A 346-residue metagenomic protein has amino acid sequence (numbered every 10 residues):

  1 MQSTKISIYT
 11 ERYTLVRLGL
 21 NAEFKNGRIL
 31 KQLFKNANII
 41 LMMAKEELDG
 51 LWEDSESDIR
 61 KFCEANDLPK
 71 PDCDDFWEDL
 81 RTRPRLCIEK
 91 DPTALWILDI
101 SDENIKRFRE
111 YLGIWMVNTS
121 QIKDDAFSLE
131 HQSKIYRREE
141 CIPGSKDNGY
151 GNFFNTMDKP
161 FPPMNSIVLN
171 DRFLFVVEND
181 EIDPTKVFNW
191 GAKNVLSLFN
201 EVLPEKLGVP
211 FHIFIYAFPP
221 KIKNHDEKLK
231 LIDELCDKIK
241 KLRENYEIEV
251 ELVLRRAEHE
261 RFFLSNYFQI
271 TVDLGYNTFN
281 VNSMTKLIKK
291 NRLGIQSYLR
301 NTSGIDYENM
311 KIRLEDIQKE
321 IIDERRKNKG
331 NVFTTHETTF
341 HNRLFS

Functional and structural regions predicted by a protein language model:
M1-P143, P162, N179-S346: PLD/PLD-like phosphodiesterase catalytic module centered on the HKD motif
G144-N148: Active-site cores of enzymes that catalyze phosphoryl transfer or operate on phosphate-rich substrates
G149-P160, N200-V202: Short amphipathic alpha-helices and their capping/turn segments at secondary-structure boundaries
N165-D171: Conserved P-loop NTPase "ATPase switch" module shared by AAA+ and STAND
R172-F173, G275: Anionic group-transfer/hydrolysis microenvironments
